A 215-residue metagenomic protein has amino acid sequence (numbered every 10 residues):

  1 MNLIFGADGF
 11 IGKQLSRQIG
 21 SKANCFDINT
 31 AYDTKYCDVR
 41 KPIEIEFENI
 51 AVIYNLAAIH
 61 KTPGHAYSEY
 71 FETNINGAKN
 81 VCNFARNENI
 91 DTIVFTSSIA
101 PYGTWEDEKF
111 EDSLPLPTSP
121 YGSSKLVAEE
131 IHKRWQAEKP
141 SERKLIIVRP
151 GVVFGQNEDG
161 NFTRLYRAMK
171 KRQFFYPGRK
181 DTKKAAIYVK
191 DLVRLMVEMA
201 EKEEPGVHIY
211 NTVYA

Functional and structural regions predicted by a protein language model:
M1-S21: N-terminal Rossmann NAD(P)H-binding glycine-rich loop of SDR-like oxidoreductase domains
A23-E44: Adenosine-cofactor binding site in Rossmann-like domains, unifying the SAM/SAH pocket of S-adenosylmethionine-dependent
V39-N76, N80, F84-N87, Y102: NAD(P)H-binding glycine-rich loop region in Rossmannoid oxidoreductase-like domains and their noncatalytic homologs
E69-N80, P115, S119, S123-L126 (+1 more regions): Glycine-rich NAD(P)-binding loop of the Rossmann-fold in SDR/ketoreductase-type enzymes
N80-P120, R143-I146: Conserved Rossmann-fold NAD(P)-dependent oxidoreductase catalytic core, especially the SDR/UDP-sugar
Y102-G103, R143-T163: Flexible, glycine-rich beta-alpha linker
L116-I146: Active-site Tyr-X1-5-Lys
E158-R164, G178-E201, V207-H208: Substrate-positioning beta->alpha
